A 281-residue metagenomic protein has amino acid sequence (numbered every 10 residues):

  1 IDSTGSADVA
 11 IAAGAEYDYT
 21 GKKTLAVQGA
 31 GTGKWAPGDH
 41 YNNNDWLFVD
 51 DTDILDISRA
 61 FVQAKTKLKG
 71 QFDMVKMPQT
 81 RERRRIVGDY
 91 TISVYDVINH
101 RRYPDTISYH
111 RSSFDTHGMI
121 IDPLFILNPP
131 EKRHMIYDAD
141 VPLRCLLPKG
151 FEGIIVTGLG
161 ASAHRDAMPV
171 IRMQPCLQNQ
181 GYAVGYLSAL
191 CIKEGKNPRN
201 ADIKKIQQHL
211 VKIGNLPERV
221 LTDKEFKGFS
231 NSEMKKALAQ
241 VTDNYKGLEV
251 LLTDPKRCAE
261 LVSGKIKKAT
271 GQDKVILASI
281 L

Functional and structural regions predicted by a protein language model:
S3-K235: Flavin (FAD/FMN)-binding glycine-rich loop and adjacent Rossmann-like elements that form
K67, L216, N244, R257-C258 (+1 more regions): A general structural signal for well-ordered secondary-structure junctions
I121, F125, F226, L248 (+3 more regions): Extended hydrophobic/Leu-rich segments
N231-A237, D254-K267, L281: Amphipathic alpha-helical scaffolding segments comprising HEAT/armadillo-like alpha-solenoid repeats
A237-D243: Disordered, acidic Ser/Thr/Pro-rich linker "stalks" and the adjacent N-terminal cap of the next globular domain
D243-D254, G264, Q272-L281: Structural detector for internal amphipathic alpha-helices that build alpha-solenoid repeat scaffolds
